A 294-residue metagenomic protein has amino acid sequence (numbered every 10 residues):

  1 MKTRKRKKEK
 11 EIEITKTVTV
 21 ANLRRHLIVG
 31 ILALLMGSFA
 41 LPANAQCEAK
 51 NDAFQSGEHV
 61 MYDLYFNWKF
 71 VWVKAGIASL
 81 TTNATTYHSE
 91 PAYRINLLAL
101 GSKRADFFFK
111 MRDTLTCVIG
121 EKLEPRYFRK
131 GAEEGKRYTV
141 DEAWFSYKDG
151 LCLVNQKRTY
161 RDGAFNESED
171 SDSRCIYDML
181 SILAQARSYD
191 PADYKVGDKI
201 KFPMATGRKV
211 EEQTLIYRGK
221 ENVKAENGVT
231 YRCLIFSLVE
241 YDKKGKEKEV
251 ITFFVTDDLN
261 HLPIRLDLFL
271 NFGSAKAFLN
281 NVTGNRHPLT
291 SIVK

Functional and structural regions predicted by a protein language model:
R4-I31: Bacterial N-terminal signal peptides that target proteins for export
V29-F39: Bacterial N-terminal signal peptides
L41-A45: Sec/Tat signal peptide C-region and signal peptidase I cleavage site
Q46-Y147, D190-K294: Acidic, serine/threonine-rich low-complexity disordered tracts
Y147-T206: Active-site/ligand-binding surface loops and adjacent short beta/alpha elements that line catalytic pockets across
